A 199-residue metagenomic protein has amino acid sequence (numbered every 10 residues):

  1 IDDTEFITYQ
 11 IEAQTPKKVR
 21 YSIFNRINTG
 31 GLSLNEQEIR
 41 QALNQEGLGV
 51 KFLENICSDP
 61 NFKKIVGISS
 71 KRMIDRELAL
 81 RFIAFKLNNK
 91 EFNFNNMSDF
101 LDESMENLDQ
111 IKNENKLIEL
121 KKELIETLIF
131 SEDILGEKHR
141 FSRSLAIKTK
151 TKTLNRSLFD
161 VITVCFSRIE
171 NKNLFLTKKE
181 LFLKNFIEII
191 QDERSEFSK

Functional and structural regions predicted by a protein language model:
I1-E106, L176-T177, L183-K184, Q191 (+1 more regions): Basic- and aromatic-enriched surface patches that contact anionic nucleotides/nucleic acids
A79, F85-K199: C-terminal subdomains that position terminal phosphate/3'-OH groups for nucleotidyl transfer/ligation, primarily on
